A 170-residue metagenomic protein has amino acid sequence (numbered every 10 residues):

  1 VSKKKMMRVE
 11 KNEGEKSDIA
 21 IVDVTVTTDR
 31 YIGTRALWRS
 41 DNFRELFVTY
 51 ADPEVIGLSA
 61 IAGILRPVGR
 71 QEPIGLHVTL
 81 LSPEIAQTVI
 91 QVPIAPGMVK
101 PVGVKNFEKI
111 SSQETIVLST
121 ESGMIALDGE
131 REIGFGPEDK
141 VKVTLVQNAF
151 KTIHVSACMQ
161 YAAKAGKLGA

Functional and structural regions predicted by a protein language model:
S2-V104, S112-E114: ATP/pyrophosphate-binding catalytic subdomain of soluble kinases
L80-A170: ATP/nucleoside-binding phosphotransfer catalytic cores, i.e., glycine-rich phosphate-binding loops
